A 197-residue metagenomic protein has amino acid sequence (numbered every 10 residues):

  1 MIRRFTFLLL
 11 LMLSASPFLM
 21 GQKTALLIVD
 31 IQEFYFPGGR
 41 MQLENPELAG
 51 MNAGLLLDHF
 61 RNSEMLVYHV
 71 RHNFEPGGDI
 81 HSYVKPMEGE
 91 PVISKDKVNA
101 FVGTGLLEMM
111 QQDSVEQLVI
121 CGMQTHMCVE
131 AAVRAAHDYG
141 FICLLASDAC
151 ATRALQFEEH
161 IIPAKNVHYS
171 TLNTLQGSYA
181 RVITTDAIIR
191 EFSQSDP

Functional and structural regions predicted by a protein language model:
I2-R3, P17-K23: Non-catalytic pre-domain segments flanking phosphatase-related domains
R4-S14: Sec-dependent N-terminal signal peptides
G21-A25, M51-L55, N62-S63, F74-P197: Active-site-adjacent betaalpha module
A25-I31: Acidic-leg catalytic submotif of subtilisin-like serine proteases
I31-R40: Acidic/histidine-rich, surface-exposed loop or edge segments in extracytoplasmic proteins
R40-P46, H160-I161: Short glycine-enriched, charge-decorated loop/helix-capping segments at active-site entrances that position
N45-P46, H69-R71, K95-V98: Short, flexible loop segments at the rims of nucleotide/cofactor-binding pockets, characterized by
